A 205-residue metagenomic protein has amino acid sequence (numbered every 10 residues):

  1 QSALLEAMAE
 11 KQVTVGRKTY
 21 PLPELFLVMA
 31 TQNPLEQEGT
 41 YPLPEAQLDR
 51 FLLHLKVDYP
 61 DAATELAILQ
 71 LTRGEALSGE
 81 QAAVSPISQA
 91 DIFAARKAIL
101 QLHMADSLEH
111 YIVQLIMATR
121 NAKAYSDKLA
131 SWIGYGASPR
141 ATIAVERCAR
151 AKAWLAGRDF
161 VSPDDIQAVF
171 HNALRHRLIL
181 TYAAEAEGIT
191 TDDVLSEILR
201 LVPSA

Functional and structural regions predicted by a protein language model:
A3, M8-L102, R150-K152: Canonical AAA+ ATPase core
A9, Q70, G74, M117-N121 (+2 more regions): Residues at helix-coil transition
Y59-A67, L77, A82, L100-M104 (+1 more regions): Non-catalytic accessory segments flanking P-loop/AAA+ NTPase cores
A62, L66-Q70, E109, V113 (+1 more regions): An amphipathic alpha-helix signature
E80-T142: Conserved AAA+ ATPase small/helical "lid" subdomain
N121-A205: C-terminal engagement/docking regions of AAA+ P-loop ATPases
